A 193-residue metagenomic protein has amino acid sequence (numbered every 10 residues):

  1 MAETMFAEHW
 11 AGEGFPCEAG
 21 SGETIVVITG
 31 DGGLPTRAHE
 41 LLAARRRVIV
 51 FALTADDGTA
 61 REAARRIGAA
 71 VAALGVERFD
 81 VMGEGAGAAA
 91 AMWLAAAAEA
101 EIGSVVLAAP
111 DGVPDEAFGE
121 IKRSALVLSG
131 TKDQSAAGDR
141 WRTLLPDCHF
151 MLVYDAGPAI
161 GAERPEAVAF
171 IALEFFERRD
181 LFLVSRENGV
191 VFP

Functional and structural regions predicted by a protein language model:
M1-E13: N-terminal cap/lid segment of alpha/beta-hydrolase-fold proteins
F15-D57: Conserved HGGG/HGGXW glycine-rich cap/lid loop of the alpha/beta-hydrolase fold
E40, L126-A156: Conserved loop-alpha-helix segment in the C-terminal half of the alpha/beta-hydrolase fold that carries the catalytic
A52-D56, D111, A156: Short beta-to-alpha linker loops that shape the active-site pocket of alpha/beta-hydrolase fold enzymes
E62-F79: Conserved acidic catalytic loop of the alpha/beta-hydrolase fold
R78-V113: Conserved hydrolase catalytic core segment
P110-A117, R123, K132-A136: Active-site nucleophile elbow and catalytic-triad environment of alpha/beta-hydrolase enzymes
C148-H149, Y154-P193: Catalytic active-site module of serine/aspartate enzymes centered on a nucleophile-bearing elbow/loop
